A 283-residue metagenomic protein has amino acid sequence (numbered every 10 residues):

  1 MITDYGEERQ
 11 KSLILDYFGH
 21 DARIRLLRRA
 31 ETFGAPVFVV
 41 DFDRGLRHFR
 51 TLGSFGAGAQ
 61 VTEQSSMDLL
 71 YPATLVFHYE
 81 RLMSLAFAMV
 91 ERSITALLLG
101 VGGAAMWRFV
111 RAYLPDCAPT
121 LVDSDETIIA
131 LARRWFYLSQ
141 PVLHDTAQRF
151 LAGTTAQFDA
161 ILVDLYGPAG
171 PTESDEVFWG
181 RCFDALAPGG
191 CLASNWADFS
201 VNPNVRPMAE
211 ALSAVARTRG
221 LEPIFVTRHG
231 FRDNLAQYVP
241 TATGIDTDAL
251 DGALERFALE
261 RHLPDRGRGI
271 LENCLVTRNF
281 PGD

Functional and structural regions predicted by a protein language model:
I2-H48, T62-L70, F77, F231-D283: SAM/dcSAM-binding transferase cores
I2-L13, L69-G189, V201-A209, S213: The AdoMet/dcAdoMet-binding core of the Class I SAM-like
F49-S54: Short, aliphatic-rich beta-strand segments
A57: Glycine-rich phosphate-binding loops of NTPases
Q60-E63, A105-W107: Short active-site-adjacent helix-start/loop capping segments
R81-F87, I128-A130, G190-N195, P223-T227 (+2 more regions): Short C-terminal domain-edge/linker segments immediately following a structured domain
D116-A118, S139-Q140, G189, T218-L221 (+1 more regions): A generic structural signal for alpha->beta connector loops
E176-T247: C-terminal substrate-binding/active-site "lid" region of AdoMet-derived donor-dependent transferases
